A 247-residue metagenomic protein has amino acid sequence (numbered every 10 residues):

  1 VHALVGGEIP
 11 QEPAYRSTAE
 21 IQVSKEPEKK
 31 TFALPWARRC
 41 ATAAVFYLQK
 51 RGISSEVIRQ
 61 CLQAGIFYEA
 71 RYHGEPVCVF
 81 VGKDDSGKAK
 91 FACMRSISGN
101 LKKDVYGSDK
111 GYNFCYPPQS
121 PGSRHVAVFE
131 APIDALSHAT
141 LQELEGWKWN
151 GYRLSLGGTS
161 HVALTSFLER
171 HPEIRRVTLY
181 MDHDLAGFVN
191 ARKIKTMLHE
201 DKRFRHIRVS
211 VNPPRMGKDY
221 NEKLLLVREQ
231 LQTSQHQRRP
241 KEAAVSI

Functional and structural regions predicted by a protein language model:
V1-Q49: Non-catalytic accessory segments of DNA primases and related replication-initiation nucleases
E8, S54-E56, K148, R205: Short coil/loop linkers at secondary-structure junctions
A43, I133, K193: Short Gly/charged-rich anion-binding patches and loops
V45-S55, K83: Serine endopeptidase catalytic core focused on the charge-relay Asp
F46, L136, T196: Surface-exposed charge patches
S55-H73: Short, basic/aromatic recognition patches
R71-R170: Phosphate-handling DNA/RNA-contact segment within nucleic-acid enzymes
T140-I247: TOPRIM fold recognition
